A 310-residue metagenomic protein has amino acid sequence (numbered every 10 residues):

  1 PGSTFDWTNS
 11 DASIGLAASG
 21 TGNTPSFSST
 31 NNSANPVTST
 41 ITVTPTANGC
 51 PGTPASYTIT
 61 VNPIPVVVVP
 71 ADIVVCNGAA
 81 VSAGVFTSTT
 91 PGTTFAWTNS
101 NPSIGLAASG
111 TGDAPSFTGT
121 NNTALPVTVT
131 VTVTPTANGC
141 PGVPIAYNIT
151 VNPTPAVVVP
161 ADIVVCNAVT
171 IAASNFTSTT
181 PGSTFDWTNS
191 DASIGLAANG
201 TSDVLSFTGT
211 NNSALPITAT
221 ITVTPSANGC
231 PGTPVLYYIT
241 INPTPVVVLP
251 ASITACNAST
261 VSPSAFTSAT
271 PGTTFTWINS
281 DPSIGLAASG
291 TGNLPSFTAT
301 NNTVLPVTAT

Functional and structural regions predicted by a protein language model:
P1-T310: Extracellular low-complexity Ser/Thr/Asn/Gly-rich intrinsically disordered segments
